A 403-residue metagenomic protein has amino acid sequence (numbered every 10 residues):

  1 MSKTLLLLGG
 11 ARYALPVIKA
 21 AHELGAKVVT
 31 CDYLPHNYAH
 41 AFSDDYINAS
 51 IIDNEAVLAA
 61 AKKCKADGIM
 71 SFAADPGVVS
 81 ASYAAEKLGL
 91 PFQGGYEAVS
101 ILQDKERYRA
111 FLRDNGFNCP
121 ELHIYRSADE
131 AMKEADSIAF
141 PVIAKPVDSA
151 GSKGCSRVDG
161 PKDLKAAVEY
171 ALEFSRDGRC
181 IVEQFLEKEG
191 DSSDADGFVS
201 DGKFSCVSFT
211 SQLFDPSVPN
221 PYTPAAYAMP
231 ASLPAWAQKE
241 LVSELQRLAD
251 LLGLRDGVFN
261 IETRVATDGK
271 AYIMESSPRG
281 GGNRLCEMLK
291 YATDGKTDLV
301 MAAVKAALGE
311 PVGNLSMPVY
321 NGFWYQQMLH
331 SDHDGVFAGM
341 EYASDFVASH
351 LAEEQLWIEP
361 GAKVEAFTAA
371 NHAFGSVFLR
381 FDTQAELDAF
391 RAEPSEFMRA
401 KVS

Functional and structural regions predicted by a protein language model:
M1-A98, D129, G313, I358-H372 (+1 more regions): ATP-binding N-terminal substructure of ATP-dependent carboxylate-amine bond-forming enzymes
T4-L6, V142, F204: Conserved hydrophobic helix-helix packing surfaces used for dimerization/oligomerization
L6-L7, G68-S71, P120-L122, R157 (+2 more regions): Short catalytic-loop micro-motif centered on adjacent basic/acidic residues
I101-I181, D201, A231-S243, R247 (+1 more regions): Active-site nucleotide/adenylate-binding loops and adjacent lid/helix of ATP-dependent enzymes
D114, V304-S403: Peripheral (often C-terminal) accessory segments that flank ATP-dependent C-N-forming ligase machineries
R157-A271, P278-G280: Internal nucleotide-binding/catalytic subdomain
E240-N260, T267, S277-G335: Active-site "cap" helix and flanking loop/linker of ATP-utilizing ligase/carboxylase catalytic domains
